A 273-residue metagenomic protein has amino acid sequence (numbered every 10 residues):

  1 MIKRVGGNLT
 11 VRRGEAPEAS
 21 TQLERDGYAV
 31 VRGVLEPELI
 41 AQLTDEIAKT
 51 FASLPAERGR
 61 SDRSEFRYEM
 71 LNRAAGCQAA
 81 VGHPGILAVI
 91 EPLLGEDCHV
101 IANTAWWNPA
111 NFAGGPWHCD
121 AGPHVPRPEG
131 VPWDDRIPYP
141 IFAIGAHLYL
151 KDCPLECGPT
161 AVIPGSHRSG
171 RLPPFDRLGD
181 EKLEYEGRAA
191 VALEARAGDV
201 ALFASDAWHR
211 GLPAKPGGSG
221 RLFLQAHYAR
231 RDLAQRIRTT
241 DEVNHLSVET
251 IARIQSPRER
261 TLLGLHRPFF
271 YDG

Functional and structural regions predicted by a protein language model:
M1-D26, V31-I137: Non-heme Fe(II)-dependent double-stranded beta-helix
I2-V5, L9, P173-D176, D180 (+2 more regions): Non-heme Fe(II)/2-oxoglutarate
L35-P37, W106-N108, F112, C153-L155 (+3 more regions): Short, solvent-exposed loop/turn segments at secondary-structure junctions
R73, I101, A113, F142-I144 (+2 more regions): Residues that flank catalytic or metal-binding motifs in active/ligand-binding sites
N103-A105, A146-L148, L224-Y228: A structural signal for short, well-ordered beta-strand segments
A113-C119, P126-E129, E156-V162, R171-F175 (+1 more regions): A short secondary-structure junction signal
P140-A143, K151-R210: Double-stranded beta-helix
